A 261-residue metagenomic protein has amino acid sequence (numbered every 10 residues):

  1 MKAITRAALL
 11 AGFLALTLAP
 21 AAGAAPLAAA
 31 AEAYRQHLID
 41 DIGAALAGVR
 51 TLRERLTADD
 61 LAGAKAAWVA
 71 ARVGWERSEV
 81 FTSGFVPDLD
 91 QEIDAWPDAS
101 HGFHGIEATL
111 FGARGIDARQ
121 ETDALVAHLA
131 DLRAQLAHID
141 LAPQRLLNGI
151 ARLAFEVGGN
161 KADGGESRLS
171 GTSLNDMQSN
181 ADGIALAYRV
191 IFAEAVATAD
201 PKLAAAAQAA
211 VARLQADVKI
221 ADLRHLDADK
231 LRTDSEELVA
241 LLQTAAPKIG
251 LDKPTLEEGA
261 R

Functional and structural regions predicted by a protein language model:
M1-L9: Bacterial N-terminal signal peptides that target proteins for export
A8-A19: Bacterial N-terminal signal peptides
P20-A24: Sec/Tat signal peptide C-region and signal peptidase I cleavage site
A25-R261: Mature extracytoplasmic or organellar-lumen-exposed domains after removal of signal/transit peptides
